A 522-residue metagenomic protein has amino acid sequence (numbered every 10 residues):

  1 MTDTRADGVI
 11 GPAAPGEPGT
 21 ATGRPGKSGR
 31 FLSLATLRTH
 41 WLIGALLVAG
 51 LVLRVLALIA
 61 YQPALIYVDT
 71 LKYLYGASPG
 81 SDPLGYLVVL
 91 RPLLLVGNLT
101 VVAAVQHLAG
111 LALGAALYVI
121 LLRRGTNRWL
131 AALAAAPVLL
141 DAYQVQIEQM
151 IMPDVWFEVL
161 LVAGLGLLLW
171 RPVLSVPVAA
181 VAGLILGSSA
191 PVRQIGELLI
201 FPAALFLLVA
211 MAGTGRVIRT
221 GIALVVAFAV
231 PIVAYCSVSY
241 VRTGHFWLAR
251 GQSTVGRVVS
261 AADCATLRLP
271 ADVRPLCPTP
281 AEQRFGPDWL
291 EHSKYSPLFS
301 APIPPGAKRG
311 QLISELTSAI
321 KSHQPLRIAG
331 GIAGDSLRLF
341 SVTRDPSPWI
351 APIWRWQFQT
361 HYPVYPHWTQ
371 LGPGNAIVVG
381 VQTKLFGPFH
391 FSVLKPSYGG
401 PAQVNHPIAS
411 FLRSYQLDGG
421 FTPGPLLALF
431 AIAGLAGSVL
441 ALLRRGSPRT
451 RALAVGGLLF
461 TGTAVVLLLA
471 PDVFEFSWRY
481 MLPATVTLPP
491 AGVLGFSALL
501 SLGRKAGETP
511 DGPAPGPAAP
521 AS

Functional and structural regions predicted by a protein language model:
M1-R54, T220, L224, G456 (+2 more regions): Start-transfer (signal-anchor) and selected internal transmembrane alpha helices of multi-pass inner/ER membrane
R38-L65, L139-L140, A227-S239: Transmembrane signal-anchor helices characteristic of membrane glycosylation enzymes that use polyprenol
R38-W41, G97-A104, G330-F460: Membrane-interface anchor segments at the N-terminal boundary of transmembrane helices in multi-pass membrane enzymes
V68, V102-L111, A136-A163, L168 (+3 more regions): Multi-pass, polyprenyl lipid-linked donor-dependent membrane glycosyltransferases
Y75-L108, P483: Short hydrophobic/aromatic helix or loop-helix immediately within or flanking a transmembrane segment in polytopic
L117-L140, E158-V159, P172-V181: Transmembrane-helix signature of polytopic, membrane-embedded enzymes that assemble or transfer cell-envelope glycans
A135, A179-R193, A227-Y235: Membrane-interface alpha helices of multi-pass inner-membrane proteins
L248-S397: Membrane-proximal stem/loop segments at transmembrane-domain junctions that anchor or position
